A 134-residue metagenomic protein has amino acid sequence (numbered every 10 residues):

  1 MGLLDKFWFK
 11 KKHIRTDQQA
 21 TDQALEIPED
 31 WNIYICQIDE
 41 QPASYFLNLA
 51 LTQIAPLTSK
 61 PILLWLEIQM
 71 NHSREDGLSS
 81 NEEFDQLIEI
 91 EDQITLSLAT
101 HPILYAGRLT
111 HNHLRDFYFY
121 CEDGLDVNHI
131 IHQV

Functional and structural regions predicted by a protein language model:
M1-H113, E122-N128: Charge-rich, low-complexity segments
D116: Beta-strand-rich binding-surface signature of beta-sandwich/beta-barrel folds used to engage anionic ligands
F119: Short beta-strand->loop micro-motif that forms the acidic, two-metal-ion catalytic signature in nucleotide-processing
H129-V134: Short amphipathic alpha-helices in soluble, non-transmembrane regions that often serve as interface/regulatory elements
